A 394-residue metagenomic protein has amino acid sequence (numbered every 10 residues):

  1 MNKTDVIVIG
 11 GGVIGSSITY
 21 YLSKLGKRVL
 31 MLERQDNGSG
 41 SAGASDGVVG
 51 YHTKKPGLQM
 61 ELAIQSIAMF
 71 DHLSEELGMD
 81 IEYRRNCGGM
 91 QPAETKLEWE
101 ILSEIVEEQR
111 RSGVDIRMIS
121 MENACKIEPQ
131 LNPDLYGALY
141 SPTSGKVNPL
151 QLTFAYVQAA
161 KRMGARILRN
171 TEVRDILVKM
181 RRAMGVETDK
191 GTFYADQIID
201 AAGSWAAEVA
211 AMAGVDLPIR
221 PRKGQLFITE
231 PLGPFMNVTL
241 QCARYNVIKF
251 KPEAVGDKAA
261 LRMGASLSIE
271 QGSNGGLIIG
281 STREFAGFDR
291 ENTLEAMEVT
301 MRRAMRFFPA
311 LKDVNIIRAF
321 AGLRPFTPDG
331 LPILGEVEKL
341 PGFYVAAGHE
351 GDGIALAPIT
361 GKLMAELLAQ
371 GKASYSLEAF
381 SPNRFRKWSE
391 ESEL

Functional and structural regions predicted by a protein language model:
T4-L30: N-terminal Rossmann-like FAD-binding beta1-loop-alpha1 element of flavoenzymes
I7-I9, F193-W205, G361: Short hydrophobic core segments
Y20-K24, G47-V49, D80-R84, D175 (+3 more regions): Active-site substrate-recognition segment that forms the wall of the catalytic cavity or substrate channel
S23-G43: Glycine-rich FAD pyrophosphate-binding loop
G47-I127, S266, A304: Dinucleotide-binding Rossmann-like beta1-alpha1 core, especially the glycine-rich loop that anchors the ADP
E61, P92-I101, Y140-Q158, E291-A296 (+1 more regions): Short beta-strand to alpha-helix junction loop
L139-D196: Helical element adjacent to the flavin cofactor pocket in flavoenzyme catalytic cores
P149, D289-L394: C-terminal catalytic lobe of FAD-dependent flavoproteins
